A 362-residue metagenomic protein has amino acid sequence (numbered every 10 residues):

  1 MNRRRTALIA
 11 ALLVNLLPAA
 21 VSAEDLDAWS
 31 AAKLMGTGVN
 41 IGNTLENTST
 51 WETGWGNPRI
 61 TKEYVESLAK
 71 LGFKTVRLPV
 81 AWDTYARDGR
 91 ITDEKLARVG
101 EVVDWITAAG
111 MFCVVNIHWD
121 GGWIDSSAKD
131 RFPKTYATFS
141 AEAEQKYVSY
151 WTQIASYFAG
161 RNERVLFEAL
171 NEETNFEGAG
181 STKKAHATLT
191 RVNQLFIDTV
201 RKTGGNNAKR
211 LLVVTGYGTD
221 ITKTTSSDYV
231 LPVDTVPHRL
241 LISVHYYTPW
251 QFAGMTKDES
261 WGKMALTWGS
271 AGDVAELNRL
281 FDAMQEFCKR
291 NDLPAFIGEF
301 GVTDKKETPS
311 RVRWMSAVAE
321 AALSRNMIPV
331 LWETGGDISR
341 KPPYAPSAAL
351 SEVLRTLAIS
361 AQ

Functional and structural regions predicted by a protein language model:
I9-P18: Bacterial N-terminal signal peptides
S22-T75: N-terminal carbohydrate-binding accessory modules
D25, A141-D273, D282-T303, S324-M327: Active-site region of glycoside hydrolase catalytic domains
I41-I60, G89, K129-A141, Q251-E276: Acidic/histidine-rich helix-loop elements that form or flank divalent-metal/phosphate-binding sites at the catalytic
N47-G54, W82-A97, G121-A143, N175-T182 (+2 more regions): Surface-exposed, active-site-proximal loop segments in enzymatic domains
T53-A69, Y147, L277-M284, M315: Short, acidic/polar
P58-R59, V65-F73, I91-W119, S127-E168 (+1 more regions): An active-site-proximal structural segment forming one wall of the substrate-binding cleft that immediately precedes
K306-Q362: Aromatic-rich peripheral "rim/lid" segments of glycoside hydrolase catalytic domains that contact and position glycan
